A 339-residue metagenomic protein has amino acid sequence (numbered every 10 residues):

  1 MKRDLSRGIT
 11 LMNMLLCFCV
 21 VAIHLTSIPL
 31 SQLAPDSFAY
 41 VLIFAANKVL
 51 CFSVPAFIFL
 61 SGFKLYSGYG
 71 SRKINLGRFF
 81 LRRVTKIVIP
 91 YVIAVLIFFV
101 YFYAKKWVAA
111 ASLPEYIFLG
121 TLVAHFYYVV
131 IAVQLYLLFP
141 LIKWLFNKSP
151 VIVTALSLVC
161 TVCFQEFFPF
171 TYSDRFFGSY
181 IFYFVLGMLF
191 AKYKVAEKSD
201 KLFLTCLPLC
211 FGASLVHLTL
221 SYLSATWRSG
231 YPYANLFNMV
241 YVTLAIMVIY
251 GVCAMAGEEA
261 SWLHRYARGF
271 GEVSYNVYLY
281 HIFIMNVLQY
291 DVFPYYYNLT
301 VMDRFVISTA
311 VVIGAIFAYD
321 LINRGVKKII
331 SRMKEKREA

Functional and structural regions predicted by a protein language model:
M1-C160, V273, Y295-A339: Membrane-cytosol interface segments of multi-pass membrane proteins, especially ER/Golgi lipid-handling enzymes
M1-R7, F38-A45, F79, F170-F176 (+4 more regions): Juxtamembrane loop-transmembrane helix junctions in multi-pass integral membrane proteins, especially the extracellular
A22-S27, V277-M285: Histidine-centered catalytic micro-motifs
P29-L33, Y103-V108, C163-F170, H217-S229 (+1 more regions): Juxtamembrane "helix-exit" motif on the non-cytosolic side of transmembrane helices
L42-V54, Y116-I131, E166-Y183, L218-V248 (+1 more regions): Interfacial loop-to-helix transition and helix-capping segments at the boundaries of transmembrane helices
L60-F63, P140, V185-M188, M247 (+3 more regions): Transmembrane alpha-helix boundary and packing residues in multipass membrane permease domains and related
F118-G120, I142-Y233: Aromatic-enriched alpha-helical transmembrane segments of multi-pass intramembrane proteins
V195-N276, F283-D291, N298-D303, I307: Alpha-helical transmembrane segments and terminal signal-anchor/GPI-anchor hydrophobic tails, characterized by long
